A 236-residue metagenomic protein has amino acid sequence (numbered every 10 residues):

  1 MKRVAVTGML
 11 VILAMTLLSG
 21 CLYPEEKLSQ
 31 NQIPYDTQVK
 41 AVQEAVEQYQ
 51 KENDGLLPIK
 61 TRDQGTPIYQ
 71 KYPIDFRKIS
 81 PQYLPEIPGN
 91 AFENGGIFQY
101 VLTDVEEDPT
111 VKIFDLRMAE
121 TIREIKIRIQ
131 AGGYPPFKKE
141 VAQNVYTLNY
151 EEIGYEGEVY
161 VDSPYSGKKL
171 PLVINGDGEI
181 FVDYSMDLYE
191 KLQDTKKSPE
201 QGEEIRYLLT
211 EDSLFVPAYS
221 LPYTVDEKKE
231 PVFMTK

Functional and structural regions predicted by a protein language model:
M1-G8: Bacterial N-terminal signal peptides that target proteins for export
R3, A14-M15: Extended amphipathic alpha-helical coiled-coil/heptad-repeat regions
T16-G20: C-terminal motif of bacterial Sec signal peptides marking the signal peptidase cleavage site
L22-E25: Bacterial signal peptide processing site
S29-D36, K40: Juxtamembrane membrane-water interface segments immediately C-terminal to a transmembrane helix
Q38-D54: N-terminal alpha-helical signal peptides/signal-anchor transmembrane segments
I59-T121, E140-K236: Extracellular/periplasmic head regions of type IV pilus-like filament subunits
D108-P109, I122-I129, G133-F137: Mid-length scaffold segments of soluble, non-membrane domains
